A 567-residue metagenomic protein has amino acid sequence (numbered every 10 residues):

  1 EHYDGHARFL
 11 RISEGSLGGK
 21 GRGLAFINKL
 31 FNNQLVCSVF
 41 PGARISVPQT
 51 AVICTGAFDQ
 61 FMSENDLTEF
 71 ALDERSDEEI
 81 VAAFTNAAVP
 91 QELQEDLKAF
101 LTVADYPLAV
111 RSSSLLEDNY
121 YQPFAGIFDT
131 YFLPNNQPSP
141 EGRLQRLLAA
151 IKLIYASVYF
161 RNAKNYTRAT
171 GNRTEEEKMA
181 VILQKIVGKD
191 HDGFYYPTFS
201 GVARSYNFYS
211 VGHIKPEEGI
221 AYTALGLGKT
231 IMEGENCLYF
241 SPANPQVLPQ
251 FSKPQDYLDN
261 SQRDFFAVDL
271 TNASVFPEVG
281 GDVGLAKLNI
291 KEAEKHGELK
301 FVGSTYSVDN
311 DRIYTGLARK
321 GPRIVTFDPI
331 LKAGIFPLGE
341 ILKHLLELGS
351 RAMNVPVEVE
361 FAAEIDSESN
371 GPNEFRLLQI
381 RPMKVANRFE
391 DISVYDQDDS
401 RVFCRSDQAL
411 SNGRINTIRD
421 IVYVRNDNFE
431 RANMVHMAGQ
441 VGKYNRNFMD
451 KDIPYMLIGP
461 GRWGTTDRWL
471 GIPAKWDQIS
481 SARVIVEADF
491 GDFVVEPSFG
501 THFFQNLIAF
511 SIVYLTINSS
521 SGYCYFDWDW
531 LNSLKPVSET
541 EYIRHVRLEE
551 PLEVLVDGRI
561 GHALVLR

Functional and structural regions predicted by a protein language model:
E1-V39, A88-D489, F493, N506-F510 (+1 more regions): Conserved mixed alpha/beta core segments that line enzyme active sites in large multi-domain catalysts
C37-V47, A51: An N-terminal structural lobe/cap that precedes and organizes the functional/catalytic core across diverse proteins
V47-I80: Extended, well-ordered alpha-helical scaffold/bundle regions in very large, multi-domain proteins
E78-E92: Metal-assisted phosphate- and nucleotidyl-transfer catalytic regions
F490-L531: Polybasic, proline/glycine-rich intrinsically disordered low-complexity segments
